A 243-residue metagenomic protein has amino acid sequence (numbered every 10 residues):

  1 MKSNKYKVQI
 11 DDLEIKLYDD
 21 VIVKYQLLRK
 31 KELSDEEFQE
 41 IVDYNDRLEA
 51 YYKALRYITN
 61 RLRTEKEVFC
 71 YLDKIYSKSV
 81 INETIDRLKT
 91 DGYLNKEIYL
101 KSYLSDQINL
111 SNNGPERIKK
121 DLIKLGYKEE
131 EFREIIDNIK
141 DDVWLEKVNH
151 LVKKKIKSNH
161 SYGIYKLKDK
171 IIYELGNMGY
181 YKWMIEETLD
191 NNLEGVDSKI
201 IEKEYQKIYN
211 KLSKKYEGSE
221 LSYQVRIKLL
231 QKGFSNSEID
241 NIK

Functional and structural regions predicted by a protein language model:
M1-K243: An alpha-helical, amphipathic repeat domain used for nucleic-acid recognition, typified by the mTERF helical solenoid
